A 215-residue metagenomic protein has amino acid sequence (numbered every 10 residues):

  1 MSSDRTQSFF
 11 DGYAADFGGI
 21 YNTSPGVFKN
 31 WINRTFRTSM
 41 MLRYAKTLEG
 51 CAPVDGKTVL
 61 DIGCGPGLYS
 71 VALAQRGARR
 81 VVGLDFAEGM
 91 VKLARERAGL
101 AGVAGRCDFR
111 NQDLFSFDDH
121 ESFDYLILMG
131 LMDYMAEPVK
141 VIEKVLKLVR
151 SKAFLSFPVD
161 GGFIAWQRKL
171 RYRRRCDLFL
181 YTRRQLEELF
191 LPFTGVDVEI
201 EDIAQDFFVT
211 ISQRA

Functional and structural regions predicted by a protein language model:
M1-C51: Conserved class I S-adenosyl-L-methionine
G63-G65: Class I SAM-dependent methyltransferase "Motif I" SAM/SAH-binding loop
L68-D113: Class I SAM-dependent methyltransferase SAM/SAH-binding core
Y125-A136: A short SAM/SAH-binding and catalytic strip from SAM-dependent methyltransferases
V139-S151: A short glycine-rich, Lys/Arg-flanked "PGG" loop and its adjoining helix->strand segment in the class I
R150-P158: Conserved beta-strand signature within the Rossmann-like core of class I S-adenosyl-L-methionine
P158-D177: Short, glycine-/aromatic-enriched active-site segment of Class I SAM-dependent methyltransferases
D177-T194: Short alpha-helix
